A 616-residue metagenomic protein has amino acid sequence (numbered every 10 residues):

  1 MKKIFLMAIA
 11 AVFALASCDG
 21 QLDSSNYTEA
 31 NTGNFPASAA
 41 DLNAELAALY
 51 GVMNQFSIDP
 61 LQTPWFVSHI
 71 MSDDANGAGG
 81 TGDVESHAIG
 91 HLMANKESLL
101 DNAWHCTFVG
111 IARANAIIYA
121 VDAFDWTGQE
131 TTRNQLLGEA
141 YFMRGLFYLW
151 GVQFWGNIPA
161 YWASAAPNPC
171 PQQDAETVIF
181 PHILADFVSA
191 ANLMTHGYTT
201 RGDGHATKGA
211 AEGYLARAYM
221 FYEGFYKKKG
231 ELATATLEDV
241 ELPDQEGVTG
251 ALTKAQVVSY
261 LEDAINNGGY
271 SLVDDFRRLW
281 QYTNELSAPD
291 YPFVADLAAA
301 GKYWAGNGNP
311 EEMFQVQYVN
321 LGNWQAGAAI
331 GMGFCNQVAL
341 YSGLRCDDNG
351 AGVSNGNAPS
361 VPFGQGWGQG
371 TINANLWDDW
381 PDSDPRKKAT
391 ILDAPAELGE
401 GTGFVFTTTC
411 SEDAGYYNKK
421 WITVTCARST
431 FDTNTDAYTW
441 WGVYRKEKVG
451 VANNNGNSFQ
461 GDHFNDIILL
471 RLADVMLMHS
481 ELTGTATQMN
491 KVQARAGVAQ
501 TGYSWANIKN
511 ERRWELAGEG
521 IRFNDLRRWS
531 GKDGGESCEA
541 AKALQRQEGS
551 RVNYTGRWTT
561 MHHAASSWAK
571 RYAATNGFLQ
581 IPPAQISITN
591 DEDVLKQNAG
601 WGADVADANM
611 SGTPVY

Functional and structural regions predicted by a protein language model:
K2-A8: Sec-dependent signal peptide recognition, specifically the positively charged N-region followed immediately by
K3, A14-A40, I183, A216 (+3 more regions): Bacterial Sec-dependent N-terminal signal peptides
C18-D19, T107-G110, H182, A210 (+6 more regions): Long, intrinsically disordered, low-complexity segments
D19-E85, I158, H205, G209 (+1 more regions): An aromatic- and glycine-enriched ligand-binding surface/loop that stacks and positions planar moieties
P36-L61, G79-W155, P167-P181, A185-D203 (+4 more regions): Conserved, well-structured interaction surfaces
Y141, E212-A218: TPR/Sel1-like alpha-solenoid repeat signature
I158, W162-S164, C170-T177, G213 (+2 more regions): Acidic, serine/threonine/proline-rich low-complexity intrinsically disordered regions
T371-L470, V615: Flexible, polar/acidic helix-loop-strand segments at domain edges
